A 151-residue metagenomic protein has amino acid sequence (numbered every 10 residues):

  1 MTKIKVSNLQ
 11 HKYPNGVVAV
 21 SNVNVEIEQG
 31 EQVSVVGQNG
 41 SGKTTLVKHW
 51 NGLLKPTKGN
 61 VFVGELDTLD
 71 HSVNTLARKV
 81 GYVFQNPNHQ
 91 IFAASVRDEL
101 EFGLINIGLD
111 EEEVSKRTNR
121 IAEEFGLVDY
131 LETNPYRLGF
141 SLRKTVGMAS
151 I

Functional and structural regions predicted by a protein language model:
M1-V6, Q10-N22, S34, D70-S72 (+1 more regions): A short, flexible loop at the N-terminus of ABC-type nucleotide-binding domains that lies
K5, E112-Y130: Conserved ABC ATPase "signature" region
S34, V146-I151: ABC ATPase nucleotide-binding domain "signature" region
V36-Q38: The feature captures the beta-strand-to-loop junction immediately N-terminal to the Walker
N51: Helix-to-loop junction immediately C-terminal to a conserved catalytic motif
G59-D67, L76: Conserved ABC transporter NBD signature motif
N88, R97-I105, S115: Short helical segment in ABC ATPase nucleotide-binding domains corresponding to the A-loop/adjacent helical element
N134-L142: Conserved ABC ATPase signature
